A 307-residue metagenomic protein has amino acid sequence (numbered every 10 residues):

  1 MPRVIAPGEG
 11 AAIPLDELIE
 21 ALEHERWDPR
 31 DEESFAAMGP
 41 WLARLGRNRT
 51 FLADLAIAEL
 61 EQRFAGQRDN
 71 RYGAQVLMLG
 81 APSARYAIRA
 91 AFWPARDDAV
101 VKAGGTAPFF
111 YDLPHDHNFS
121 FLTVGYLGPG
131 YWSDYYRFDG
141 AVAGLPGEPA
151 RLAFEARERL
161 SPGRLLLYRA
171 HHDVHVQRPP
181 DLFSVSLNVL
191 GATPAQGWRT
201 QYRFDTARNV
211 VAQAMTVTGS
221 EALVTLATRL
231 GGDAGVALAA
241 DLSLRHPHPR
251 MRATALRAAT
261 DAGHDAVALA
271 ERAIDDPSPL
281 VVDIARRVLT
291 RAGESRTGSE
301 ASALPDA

Functional and structural regions predicted by a protein language model:
P7-D98, A150: A short, N-terminal "cap"/entry segment at the start of jelly-roll beta-barrel domains of the cupin/DSBH fold
L60-Q62, A90-F119, R169-H171: Conserved short histidine dyad/triad with adjacent acidic residue
H117, T123, D139-A170: Short acidic-glycine-tyrosine-enriched beta hairpin
T123, S133-Y135, D181-W198: A short hydrophobic beta-strand segment most commonly corresponding to one strand of the jelly-roll/cupin
S161, A170-L190: Ligand-binding loop in jelly-roll beta-barrel domains
P194-A237: Charged, amphipathic alpha-helical linkers/stalks
D205, D233-S243, H264-I274, T297-A301: Amphipathic alpha-helical scaffolding segments comprising HEAT/armadillo-like alpha-solenoid repeats
E221-L230, A253-A262, I284-A292: Structural detector for internal amphipathic alpha-helices that build alpha-solenoid repeat scaffolds
